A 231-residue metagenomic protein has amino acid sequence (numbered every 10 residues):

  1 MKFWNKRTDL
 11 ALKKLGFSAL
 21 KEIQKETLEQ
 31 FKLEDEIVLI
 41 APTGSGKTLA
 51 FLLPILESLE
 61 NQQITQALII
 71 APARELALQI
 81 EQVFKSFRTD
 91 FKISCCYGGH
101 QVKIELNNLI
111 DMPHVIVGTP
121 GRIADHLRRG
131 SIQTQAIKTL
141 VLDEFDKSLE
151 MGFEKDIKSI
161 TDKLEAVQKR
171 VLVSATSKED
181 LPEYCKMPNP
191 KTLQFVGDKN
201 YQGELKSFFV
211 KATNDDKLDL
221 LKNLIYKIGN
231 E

Functional and structural regions predicted by a protein language model:
M1-I40: Conserved pre-motif I regulatory segment
D9-L10, Q63-R128, A136-T139: Conserved nucleic-acid-binding Ia/Ib motif block in the N-terminal RecA-like helicase ATPase lobe
K25-I37, T48-Q62, L78, V83-S86: Walker A/P-loop NTP-binding motif
I37-I40, L68, V171: Short hydrophobic/aromatic beta-strand immediately N-terminal to the Walker A/P-loop
I40-T43, P72: P-loop (Walker A) phosphate-binding loop of NTP-binding proteins
E57-Q63, S86-D90, N107-D111, V115 (+6 more regions): Conserved catalytic network of the ASCE P-loop NTPase/AAA+ motor domain
D125, Q133-D198: Post-DEXD/H (motif II) to motif III coupling segment of the RecA-like Helicase ATP-binding lobe
G203-E231: Conserved interdomain hinge at the start of the Helicase C-terminal
